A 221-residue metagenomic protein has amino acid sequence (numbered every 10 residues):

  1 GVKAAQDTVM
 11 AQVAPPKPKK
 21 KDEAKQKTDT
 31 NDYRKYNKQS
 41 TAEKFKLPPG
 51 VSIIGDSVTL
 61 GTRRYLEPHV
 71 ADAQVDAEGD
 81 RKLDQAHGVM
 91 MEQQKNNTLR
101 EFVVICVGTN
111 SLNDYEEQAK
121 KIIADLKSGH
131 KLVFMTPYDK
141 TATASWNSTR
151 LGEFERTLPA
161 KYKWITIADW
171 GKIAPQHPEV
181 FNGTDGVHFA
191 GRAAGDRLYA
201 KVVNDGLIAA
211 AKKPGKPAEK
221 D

Functional and structural regions predicted by a protein language model:
G1-S52, N96, A200, A209-D221: N-terminal secretory targeting modules
K44-K121, K140-T149: Conserved SGNH/GDSL esterase-like catalytic core that processes O-acyl groups on lipids and polysaccharides
S52-I54, V133, T166-A168: Hydrophobic/aromatic beta-strand patches that form the interior of the parallel beta-sheet core in alpha/beta enzyme
H69-V70, S128, Y162-K163: Short, structured coil segments at secondary-structure junctions
T98, K127, A160: Short conserved AdoMet
V104, E117, G129, M135-P137 (+3 more regions): Extracytosolic low-complexity repeat regions of secreted or lipid-anchored proteins
I123-R150, K172-H177: Active-site segments of SGNH/GDSL-like serine hydrolases that catalyze O-acetyl group transfer/hydrolysis on lipids
S145-D221: Catalytic His-Asp segment of secreted/periplasmic serine-dependent ester chemistry enzymes
